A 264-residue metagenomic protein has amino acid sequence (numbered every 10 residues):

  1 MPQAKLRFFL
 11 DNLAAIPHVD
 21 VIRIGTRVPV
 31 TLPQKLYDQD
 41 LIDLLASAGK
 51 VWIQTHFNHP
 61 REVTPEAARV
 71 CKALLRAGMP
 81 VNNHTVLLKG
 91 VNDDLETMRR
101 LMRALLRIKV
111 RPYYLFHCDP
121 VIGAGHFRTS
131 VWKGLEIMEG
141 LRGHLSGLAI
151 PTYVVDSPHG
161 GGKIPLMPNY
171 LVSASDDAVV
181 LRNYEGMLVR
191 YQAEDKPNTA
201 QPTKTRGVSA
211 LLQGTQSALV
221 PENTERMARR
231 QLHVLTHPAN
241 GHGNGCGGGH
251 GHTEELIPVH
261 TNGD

Functional and structural regions predicted by a protein language model:
M1-L145: Conserved AdoMet/S-adenosylmethionine-binding subsite of the radical SAM
L106-D264: Auxiliary Fe-S-binding modules of radical SAM enzymes
